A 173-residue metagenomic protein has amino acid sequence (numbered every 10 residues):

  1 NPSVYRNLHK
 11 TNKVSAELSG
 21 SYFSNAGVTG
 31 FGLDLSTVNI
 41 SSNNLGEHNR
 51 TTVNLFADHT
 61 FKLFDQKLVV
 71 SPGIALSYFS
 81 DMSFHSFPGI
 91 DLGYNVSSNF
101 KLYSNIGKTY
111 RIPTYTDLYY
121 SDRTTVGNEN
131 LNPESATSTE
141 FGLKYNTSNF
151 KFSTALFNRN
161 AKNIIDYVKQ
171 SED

Functional and structural regions predicted by a protein language model:
N1-S83, G93-N95, S153: Face-selective signature of the C-terminal outer-membrane beta-barrel domain
P2-K10, L45-V53, F87-D91, Y110 (+2 more regions): Flexible, surface-exposed loop regions and adjacent strand-edge segments of Gram-negative outer-membrane beta-barrel
L35, S41-H48, F84, N105 (+2 more regions): Outer-membrane beta-barrel and related beta-rich outer-membrane complex signature in Gram-negative bacteria
K101, N105-K162, K169-D173: Outer-membrane beta-barrel signature, preferentially recognizing the C-terminal barrel domain of Gram-negative
